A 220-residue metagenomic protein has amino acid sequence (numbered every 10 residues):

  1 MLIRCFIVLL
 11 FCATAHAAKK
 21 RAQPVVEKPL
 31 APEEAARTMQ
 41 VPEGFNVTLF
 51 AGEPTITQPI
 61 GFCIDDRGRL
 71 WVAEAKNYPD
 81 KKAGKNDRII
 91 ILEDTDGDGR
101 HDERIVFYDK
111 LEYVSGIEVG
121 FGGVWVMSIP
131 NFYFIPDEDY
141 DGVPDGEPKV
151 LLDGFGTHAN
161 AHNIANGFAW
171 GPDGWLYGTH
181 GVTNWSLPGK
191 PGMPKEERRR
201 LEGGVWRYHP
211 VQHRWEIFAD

Functional and structural regions predicted by a protein language model:
M1-V8: Sec-dependent signal peptide recognition, specifically the positively charged N-region followed immediately by
V8-A17: Hydrophobic h-region of N-terminal signal peptides that target proteins for export in Gram-negative bacteria
A17-D220: Beta-propeller domains with acidic blade repeats across secreted/periplasmic ectodomains and cytosolic WD/CNH propellers
